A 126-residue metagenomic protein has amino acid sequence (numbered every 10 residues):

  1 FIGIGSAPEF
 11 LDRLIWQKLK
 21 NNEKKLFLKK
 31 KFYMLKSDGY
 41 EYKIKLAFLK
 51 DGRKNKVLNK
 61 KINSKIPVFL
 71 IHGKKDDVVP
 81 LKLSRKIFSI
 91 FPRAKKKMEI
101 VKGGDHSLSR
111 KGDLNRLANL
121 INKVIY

Functional and structural regions predicted by a protein language model:
F1-A47: Hydrolase active-site cap/lid region
E41-K61, I66: Active-site nucleophile elbow and catalytic-triad environment of alpha/beta-hydrolase enzymes
N63-S64, L70-H72, D76: Short beta-strand/loop motif that positions the catalytic acidic residue of the alpha/beta-hydrolase fold
I66, P80-S89: Short alpha-helix in the alpha/beta-hydrolase fold that links the catalytic acid
K75-V79, H106-L108: Acidic catalytic loop of the alpha/beta-hydrolase fold
F91-S107: Catalytic histidine neighborhood in serine/cysteine hydrolases with alpha/beta-hydrolase-type architecture
G104-R116: Catalytic histidine-centered segment of alpha/beta-hydrolase-like enzymes
L120-V124: C-terminal alpha-helix
